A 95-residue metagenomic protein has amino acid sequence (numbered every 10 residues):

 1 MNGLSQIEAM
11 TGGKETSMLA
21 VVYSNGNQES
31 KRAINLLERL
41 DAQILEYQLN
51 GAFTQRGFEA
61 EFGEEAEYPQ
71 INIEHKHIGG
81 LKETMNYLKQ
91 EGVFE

Functional and structural regions predicted by a protein language model:
N2-L4, F94-E95: Short acidic DE-rich linear segments
G3-Q43: Local sequence-structure signature of Cys/Sec-based thiol-disulfide redox active-site neighborhoods
Q28-E29, F53, G79: Short alpha-helical
K31, N35, R56, N86: Alpha-helical elements of the RecA-like P-loop NTPase motor core of helicases
I44-E46, H77: Conserved beta-strand scaffold positions in the cores of enzyme catalytic domains, especially in NTP/NDP-utilizing
Y47-A66: Thioredoxin-like thiol-disulfide oxidoreductase module
F62-N72, L81-K82: Structural micro-motif
I73-E95: Non-catalytic, surface beta->alpha helical segment in thiol-disulfide oxidoreductase systems
